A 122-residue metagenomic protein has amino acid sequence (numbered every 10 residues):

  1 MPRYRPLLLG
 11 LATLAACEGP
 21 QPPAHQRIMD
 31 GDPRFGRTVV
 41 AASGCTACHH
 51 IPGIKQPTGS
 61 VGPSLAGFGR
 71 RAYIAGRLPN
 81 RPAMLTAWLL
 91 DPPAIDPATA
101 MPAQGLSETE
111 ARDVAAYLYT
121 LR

Functional and structural regions predicted by a protein language model:
M1-L7: Bacterial N-terminal signal peptides that target proteins for export
L9-L11: Low-complexity proline/serine/threonine-rich segments in eukaryotic and viral proteins
T13-A16: C-terminal motif of bacterial Sec signal peptides marking the signal peptidase cleavage site
E18-A41: Electrostatic cytochrome c docking/interface patches
P20, I51-P52: Cys/His-rich metal-chelating microdomains
P23, I54-K55: Short, non-ligating residues that shape and space the ligands of small metal-coordination modules and catalytic
T38, Q56-R122: Extracytoplasmic electron-transfer domains, predominantly the class I c-type cytochrome c fold
C45-C48: Short cysteine clusters
